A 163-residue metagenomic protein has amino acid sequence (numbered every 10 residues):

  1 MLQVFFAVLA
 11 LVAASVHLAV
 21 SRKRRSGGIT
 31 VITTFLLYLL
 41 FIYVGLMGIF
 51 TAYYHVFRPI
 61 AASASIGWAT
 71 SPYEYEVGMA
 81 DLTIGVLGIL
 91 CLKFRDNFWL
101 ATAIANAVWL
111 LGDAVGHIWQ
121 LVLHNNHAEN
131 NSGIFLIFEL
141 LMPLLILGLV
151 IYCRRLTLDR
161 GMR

Functional and structural regions predicted by a protein language model:
M1-V16, L136-L141: Hydrophobic transmembrane alpha-helical segments in integral membrane proteins
A14-V20, L90-C91, L141-R160: Membrane-water interface at the C-terminal end of transmembrane alpha helices
S21-K23, H55-S63, G116-N125: Juxtamembrane "helix-exit" motif on the non-cytosolic side of transmembrane helices
R22-L39, K93-F98: Membrane-interface helix-boundary motifs at transmembrane edges
F41-V56, P72-I89: Core segments of alpha-helical transmembrane spans in multipass integral membrane proteins
S63-Y73, N126-F138: Non-cytosolic membrane-interface motifs at loop->transmembrane helix junctions
A80-I84, T102-I118, L141-M142: Hydrophobic alpha-helical membrane segments
L92-L100, V115-S132: Membrane-helix boundary connector in multi-pass membrane proteins
